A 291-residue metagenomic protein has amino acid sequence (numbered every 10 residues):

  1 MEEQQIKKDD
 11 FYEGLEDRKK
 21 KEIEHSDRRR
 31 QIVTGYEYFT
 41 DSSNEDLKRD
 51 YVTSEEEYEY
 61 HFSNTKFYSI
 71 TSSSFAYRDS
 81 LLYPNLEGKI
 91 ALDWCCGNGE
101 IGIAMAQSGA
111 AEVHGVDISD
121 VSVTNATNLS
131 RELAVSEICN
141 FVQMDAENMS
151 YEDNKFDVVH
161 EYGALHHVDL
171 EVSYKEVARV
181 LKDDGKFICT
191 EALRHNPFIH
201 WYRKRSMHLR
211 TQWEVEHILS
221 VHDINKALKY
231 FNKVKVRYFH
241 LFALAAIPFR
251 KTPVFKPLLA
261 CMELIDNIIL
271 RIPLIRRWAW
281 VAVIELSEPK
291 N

Functional and structural regions predicted by a protein language model:
M1-E59: N-terminal, positively charged/glycine-rich alpha-helical extensions of SAM-dependent methyltransferases
N64-K89: Conserved alpha-helix/loop element of class I SAM-dependent methyltransferases that forms part of the SAM/SAH-binding
L92, N98-N148: Class I SAM-dependent methyltransferase SAM/SAH-binding core
E147-V158: A short acidic, Gly/Pro-enriched loop at the edge of an enzyme's catalytic core that lines a small-molecule cofactor
V172-D183: A short glycine-rich, Lys/Arg-flanked "PGG" loop and its adjoining helix->strand segment in the class I
I188-T211: Conserved class I S-adenosyl-L-methionine
E216-V236: Short alpha-helix
Y238-N291: A C-terminal cap/extension of S-adenosyl-L-methionine-dependent methyltransferases that defines the acceptor-substrate
